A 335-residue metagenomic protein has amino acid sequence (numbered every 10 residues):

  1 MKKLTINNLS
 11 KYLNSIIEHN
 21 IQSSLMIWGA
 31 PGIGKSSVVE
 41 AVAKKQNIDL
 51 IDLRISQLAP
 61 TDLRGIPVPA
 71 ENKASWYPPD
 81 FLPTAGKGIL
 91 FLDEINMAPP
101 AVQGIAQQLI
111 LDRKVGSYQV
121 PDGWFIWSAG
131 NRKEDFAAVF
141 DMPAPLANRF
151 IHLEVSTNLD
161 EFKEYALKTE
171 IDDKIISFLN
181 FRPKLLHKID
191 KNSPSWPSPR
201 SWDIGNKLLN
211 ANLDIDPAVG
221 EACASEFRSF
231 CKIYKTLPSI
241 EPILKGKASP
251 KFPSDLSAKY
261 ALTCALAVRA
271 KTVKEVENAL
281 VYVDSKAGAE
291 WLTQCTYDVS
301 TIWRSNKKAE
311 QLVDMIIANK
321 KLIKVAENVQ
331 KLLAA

Functional and structural regions predicted by a protein language model:
M1-K11, A261-C264, N328-A335: Glycine- and charge-rich intrinsically disordered segments
M1-R182: AAA+ P-loop NTPase catalytic core and its hallmark functional loops
E18, E40, E71, E94 (+13 more regions): Glutamate identity and glutamate-enriched acidic tracts
I55-A59, L82-L90, P145-L153, W202-E221 (+2 more regions): Short, surface-exposed, charge-dense and proline/glycine-enriched linear segments
K168-N306: Alpha-helical lid/collar subdomain of P-loop NTPases
D284-A335: Long, positively charged, glycine-interspersed low-complexity recognition regions
